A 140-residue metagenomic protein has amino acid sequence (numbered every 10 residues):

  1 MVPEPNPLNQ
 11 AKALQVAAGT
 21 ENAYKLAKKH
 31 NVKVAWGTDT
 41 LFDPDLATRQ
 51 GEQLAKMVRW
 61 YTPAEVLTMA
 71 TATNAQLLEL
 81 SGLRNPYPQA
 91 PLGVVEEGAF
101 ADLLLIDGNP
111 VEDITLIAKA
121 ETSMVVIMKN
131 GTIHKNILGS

Functional and structural regions predicted by a protein language model:
M1-A11: Active-site loop ensemble at the mouth of alpha/beta enzyme cores that anchors a bound cofactor
P5-N6, V16-L105, N109-P110: His/Asp/Glu-enriched, well-ordered alpha-helical/loop segment that forms or immediately abuts the divalent-metal
Y87-P88, A120-T122: Short, small/polar residue-rich loop motifs at catalytic or cofactor-binding pockets
P110-L116: Short, Lys/Arg- and Gly-enriched loop/turn segments at beta-strand edges
I127: Short aromatic-centered micro-motifs
N130-G131: Glycine-centered positions in the ABC transporter ATPase nucleotide-binding domain
